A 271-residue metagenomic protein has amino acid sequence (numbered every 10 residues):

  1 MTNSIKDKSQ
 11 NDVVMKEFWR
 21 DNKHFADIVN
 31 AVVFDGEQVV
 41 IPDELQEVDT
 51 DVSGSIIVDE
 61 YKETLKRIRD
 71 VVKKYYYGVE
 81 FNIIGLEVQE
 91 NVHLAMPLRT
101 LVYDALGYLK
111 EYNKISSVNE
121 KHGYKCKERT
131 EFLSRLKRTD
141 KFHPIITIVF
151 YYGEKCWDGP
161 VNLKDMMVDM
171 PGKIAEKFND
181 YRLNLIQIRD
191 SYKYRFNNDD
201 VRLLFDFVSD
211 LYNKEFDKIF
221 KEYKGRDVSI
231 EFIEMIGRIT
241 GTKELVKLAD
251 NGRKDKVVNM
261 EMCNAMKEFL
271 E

Functional and structural regions predicted by a protein language model:
M1-E271: Elongated, amphipathic alpha-helical interaction scaffolds
